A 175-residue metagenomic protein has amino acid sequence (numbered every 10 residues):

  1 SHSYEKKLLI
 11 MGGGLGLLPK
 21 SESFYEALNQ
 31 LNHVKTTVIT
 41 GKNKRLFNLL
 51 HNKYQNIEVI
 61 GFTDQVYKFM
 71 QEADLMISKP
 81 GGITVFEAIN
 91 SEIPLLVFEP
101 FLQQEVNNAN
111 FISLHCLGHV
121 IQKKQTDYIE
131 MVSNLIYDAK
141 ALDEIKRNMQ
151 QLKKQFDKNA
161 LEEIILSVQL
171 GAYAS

Functional and structural regions predicted by a protein language model:
H2-E72: Donor-nucleotide binding loops and adjacent catalytic segments primarily of GT-B fold Leloir glycosyltransferases
Y67, V85-S91, N110: Short alpha-helical segment that forms part of, or immediately flanks, the ligand-binding pocket in carbohydrate-active
Q71-G81: Acidic donor-binding loop of glycosyltransferase active sites
A73-D74, E92-P94: A short alpha->beta transition loop at the rim of the catalytic pocket in nucleotide-sugar-dependent
S91-E92, N107-G118: Acidic, glycine-centered active-site loop in nucleotide-sugar glycosyltransferases
L114-V120, K124-A141: C-terminal "capping" alpha-helix adjacent to the active site of nucleotide-linked donor transferases in cell-envelope
A141-Q155: A short, well-ordered alpha-helix in the C-terminal region of glycosyltransferases
K154-S175: C-terminal alpha-helical cap of glycosyltransferases
